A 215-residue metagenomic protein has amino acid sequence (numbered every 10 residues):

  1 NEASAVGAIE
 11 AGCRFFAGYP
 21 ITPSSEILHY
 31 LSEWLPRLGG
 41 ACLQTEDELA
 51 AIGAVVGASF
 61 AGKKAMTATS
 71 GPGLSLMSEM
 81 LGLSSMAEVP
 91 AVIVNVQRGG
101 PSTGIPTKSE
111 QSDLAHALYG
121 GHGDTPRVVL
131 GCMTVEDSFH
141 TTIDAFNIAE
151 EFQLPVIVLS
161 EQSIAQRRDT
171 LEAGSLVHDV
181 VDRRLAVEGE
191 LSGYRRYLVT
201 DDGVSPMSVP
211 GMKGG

Functional and structural regions predicted by a protein language model:
N1-A5, I9-A11, T141-G215: Flexible, low-complexity linker and terminal segments
R14-F15, T22-Y119, V128-A149: Thiamine diphosphate
H122-D124: Acidic/polar active-site rim loop that often engages polyanionic ligands
